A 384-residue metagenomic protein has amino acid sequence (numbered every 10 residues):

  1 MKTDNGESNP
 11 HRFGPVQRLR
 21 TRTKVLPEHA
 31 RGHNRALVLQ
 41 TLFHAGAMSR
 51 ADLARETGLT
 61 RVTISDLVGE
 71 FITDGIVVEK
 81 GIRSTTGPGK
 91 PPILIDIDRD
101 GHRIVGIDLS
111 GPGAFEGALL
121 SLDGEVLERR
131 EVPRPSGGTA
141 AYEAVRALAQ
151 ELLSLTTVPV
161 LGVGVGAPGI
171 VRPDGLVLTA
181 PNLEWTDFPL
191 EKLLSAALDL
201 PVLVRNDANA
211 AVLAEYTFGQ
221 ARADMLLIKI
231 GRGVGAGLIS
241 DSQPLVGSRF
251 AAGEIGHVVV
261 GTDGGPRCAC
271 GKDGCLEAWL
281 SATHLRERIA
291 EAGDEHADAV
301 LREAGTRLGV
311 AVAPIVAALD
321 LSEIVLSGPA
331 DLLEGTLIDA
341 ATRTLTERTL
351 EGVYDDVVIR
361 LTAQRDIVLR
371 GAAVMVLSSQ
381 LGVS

Functional and structural regions predicted by a protein language model:
M1-P133, G137-P159, F218-G219, T262-R267 (+1 more regions): ATP-binding/phosphotransfer module of carbohydrate and carboxylate kinases, centering on a glycine-rich
P159-G166, I170-G271, C275-L276, L377 (+1 more regions): Phosphate-binding/catalytic loop of phosphoryl-transfer enzymes
